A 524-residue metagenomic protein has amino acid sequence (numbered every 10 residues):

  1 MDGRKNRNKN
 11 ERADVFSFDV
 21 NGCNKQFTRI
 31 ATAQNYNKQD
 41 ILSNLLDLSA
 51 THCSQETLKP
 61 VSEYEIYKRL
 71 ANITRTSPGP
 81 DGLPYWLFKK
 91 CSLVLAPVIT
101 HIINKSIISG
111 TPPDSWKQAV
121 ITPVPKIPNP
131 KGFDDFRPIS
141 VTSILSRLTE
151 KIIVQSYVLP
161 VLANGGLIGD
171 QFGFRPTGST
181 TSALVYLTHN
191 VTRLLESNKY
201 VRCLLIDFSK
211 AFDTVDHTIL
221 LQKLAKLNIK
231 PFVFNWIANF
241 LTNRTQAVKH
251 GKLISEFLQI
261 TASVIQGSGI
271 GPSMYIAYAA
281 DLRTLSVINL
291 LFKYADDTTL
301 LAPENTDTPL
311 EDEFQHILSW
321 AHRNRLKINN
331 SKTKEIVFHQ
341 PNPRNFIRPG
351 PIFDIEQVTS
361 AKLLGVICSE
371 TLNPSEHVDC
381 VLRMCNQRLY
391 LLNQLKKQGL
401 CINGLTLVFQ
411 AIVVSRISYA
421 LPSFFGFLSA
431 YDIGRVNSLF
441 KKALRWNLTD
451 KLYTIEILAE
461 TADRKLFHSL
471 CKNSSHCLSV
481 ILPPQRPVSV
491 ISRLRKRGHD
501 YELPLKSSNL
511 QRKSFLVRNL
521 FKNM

Functional and structural regions predicted by a protein language model:
M1-D134, S140, I144, L148 (+2 more regions): Surface-exposed loop/turn segments and immediately adjacent short secondary-structure elements within folded domains
E56, D312, K327-S360: Short, conserved micro-motifs composed of acidic
R75-L83, I121, G132-V141, S182-Q222: Conserved catalytic palm subdomain of right-hand nucleotidyl-transferase polymerases, strongest for RNA-directed enzymes
G79, Q118-I121, R137, Q171-G173 (+8 more regions): Catalytic palm active-site di-aspartate
I153-Q171, E196, P272-A302, R416: Active-site palm subdomain of RNA-directed nucleic acid polymerases
F208-K293: Conserved polymerase palm-domain catalytic core
K210-L227, T298-H322: Catalytic palm subdomain of template-directed nucleic-acid polymerases, centered on the conserved carboxylate motif
I355-P422: Basic, alpha-helical interaction scaffolds
